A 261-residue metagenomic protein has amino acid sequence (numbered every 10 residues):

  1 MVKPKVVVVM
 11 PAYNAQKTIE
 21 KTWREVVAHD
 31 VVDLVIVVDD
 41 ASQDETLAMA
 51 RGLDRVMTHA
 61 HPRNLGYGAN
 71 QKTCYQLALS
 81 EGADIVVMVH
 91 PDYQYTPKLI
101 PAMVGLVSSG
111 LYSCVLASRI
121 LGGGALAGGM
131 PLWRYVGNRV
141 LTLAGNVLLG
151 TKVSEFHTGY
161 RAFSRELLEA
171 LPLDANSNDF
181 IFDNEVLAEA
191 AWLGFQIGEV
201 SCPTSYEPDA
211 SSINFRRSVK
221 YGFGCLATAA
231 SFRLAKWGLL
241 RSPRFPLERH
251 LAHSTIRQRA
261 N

Functional and structural regions predicted by a protein language model:
M1-K3, G150, D174-N261: Hydrophobic helical membrane-anchoring modules
V7-P11, I36, A60: Short hydrophobic beta-strand elements that form part of the catalytic alpha/beta core underpinning NDP-sugar/donor
N14-A28: Short, well-formed alpha-helical segments that are part of the catalytic scaffolds of diverse glycosyltransferases
A15-T18, S42, T96: Donor nucleotide-sugar binding loop of glycosyltransferases
D39-L47: A conserved acidic beta->alpha catalytic loop
A41, G66, Q94: A short, conserved beta-strand element in the Rossmann-like catalytic core that flanks the donor/metal-binding loop
M57, H61-S80, P97-F180, E207-R216 (+1 more regions): Acceptor/aglycone-binding surface of glycosyltransferases and processive sugar-polymer synthases
A83-Q94: Short beta-strand-to-loop acidic/aromatic patch adjacent to the donor-nucleotide binding site
